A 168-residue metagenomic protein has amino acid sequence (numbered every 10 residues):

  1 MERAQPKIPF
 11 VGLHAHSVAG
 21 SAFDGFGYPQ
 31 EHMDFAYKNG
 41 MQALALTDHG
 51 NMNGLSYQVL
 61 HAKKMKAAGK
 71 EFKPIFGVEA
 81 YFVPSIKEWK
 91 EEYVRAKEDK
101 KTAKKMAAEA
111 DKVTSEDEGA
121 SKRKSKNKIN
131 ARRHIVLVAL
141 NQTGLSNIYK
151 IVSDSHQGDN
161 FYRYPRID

Functional and structural regions predicted by a protein language model:
M1-D168: Phosphodiester-processing cores and adjacent nucleic acid-binding clamps
